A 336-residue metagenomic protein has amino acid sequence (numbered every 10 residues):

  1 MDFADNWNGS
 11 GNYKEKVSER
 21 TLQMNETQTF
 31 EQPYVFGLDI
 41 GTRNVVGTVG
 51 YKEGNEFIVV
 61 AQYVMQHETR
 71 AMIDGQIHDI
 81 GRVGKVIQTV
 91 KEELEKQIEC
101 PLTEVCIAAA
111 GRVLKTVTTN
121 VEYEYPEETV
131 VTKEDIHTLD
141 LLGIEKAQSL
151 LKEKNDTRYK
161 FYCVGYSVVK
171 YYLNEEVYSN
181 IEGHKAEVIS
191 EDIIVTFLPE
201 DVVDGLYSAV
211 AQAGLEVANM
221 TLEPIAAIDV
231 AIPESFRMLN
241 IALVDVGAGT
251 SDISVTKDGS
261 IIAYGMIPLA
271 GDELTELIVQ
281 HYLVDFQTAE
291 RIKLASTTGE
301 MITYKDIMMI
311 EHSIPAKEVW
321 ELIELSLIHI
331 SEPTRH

Functional and structural regions predicted by a protein language model:
M1-N44, T48-I241, S260-I262, D285-Q287 (+3 more regions): Nucleotide/phosphate-binding catalytic cleft detector across ATP-hydrolyzing and phosphate-transferring enzymes
T42, T69, T250-S251, T275 (+1 more regions): Ser/Thr-centric signal marking residues that sit in or immediately flank functional binding/regulatory motifs
I232-T297: Acidic, glycine-rich loop-and-beta core segments that form the ion-binding/anion-interacting portion of active sites
I328-H336: Residue-level detector of conserved catalytic or cofactor/ligand-binding positions in enzyme active sites
